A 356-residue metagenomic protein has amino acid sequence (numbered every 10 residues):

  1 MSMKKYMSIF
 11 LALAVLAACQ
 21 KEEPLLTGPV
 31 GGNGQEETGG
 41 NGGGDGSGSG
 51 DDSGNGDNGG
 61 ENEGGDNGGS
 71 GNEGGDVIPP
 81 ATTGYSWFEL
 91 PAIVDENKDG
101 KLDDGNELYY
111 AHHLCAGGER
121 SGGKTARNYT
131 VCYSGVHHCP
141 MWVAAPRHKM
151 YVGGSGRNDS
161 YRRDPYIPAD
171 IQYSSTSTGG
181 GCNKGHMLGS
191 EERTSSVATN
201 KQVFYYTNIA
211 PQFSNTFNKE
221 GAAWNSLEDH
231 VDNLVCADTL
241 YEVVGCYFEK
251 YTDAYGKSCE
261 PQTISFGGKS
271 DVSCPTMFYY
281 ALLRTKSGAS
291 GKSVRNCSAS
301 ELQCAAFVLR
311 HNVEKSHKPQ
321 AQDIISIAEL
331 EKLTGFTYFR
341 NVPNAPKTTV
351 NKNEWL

Functional and structural regions predicted by a protein language model:
K4-F10: Sec-dependent signal peptide recognition, specifically the positively charged N-region followed immediately by
F10-A12, E23: Extracellular/secretory pathway and lumenal proteins
V15-A18: C-terminal motif of bacterial Sec signal peptides marking the signal peptidase cleavage site
Q20-L356: Domain-level detector for secreted/extracellular nuclease and nuclease-toxin modules, and for the ENPP-like C-terminal
